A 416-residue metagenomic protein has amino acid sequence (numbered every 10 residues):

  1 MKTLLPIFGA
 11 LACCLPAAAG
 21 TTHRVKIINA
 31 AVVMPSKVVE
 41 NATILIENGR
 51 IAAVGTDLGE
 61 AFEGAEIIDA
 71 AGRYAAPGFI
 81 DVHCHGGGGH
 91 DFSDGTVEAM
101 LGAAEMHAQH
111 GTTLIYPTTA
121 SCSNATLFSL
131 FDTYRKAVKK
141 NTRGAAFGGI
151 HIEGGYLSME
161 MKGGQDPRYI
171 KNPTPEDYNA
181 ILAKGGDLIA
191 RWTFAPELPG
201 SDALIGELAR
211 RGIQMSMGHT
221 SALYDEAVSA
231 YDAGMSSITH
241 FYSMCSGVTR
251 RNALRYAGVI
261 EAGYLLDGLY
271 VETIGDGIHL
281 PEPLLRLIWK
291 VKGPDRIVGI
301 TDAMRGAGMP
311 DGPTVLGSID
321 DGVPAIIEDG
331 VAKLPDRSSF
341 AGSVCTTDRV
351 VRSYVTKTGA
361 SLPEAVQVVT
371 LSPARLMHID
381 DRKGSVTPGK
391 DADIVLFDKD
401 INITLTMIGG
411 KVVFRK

Functional and structural regions predicted by a protein language model:
G20-V25, V32-A76: Histidine-rich, glycine-flanked metal-binding segment
T22-I27, A61-L101, E105: Replace "His-x-His-based motif
A30, R375, S385-K416: C-terminal cap of metal-dependent C-N hydrolases
G72, I152, L208, I238 (+2 more regions): Conserved, mostly hydrophobic/aromatic
H85, L101-T133, A145-S158, G185-E197 (+3 more regions): Divalent metal-dependent hydrolysis catalytic cores, especially in the metallo-beta-lactamase
E105-Y116, M159-G186, V228-Y270, P310-A341: Active-site gating loops and adjacent loop-to-helix segments of metal-dependent hydrolytic enzymes
N179-D311: Active-site core of metal-dependent hydrolases
R255-T273, W289-T301, A307-L396: His/Asp/Glu-enriched, well-ordered alpha-helical/loop segment that forms or immediately abuts the divalent-metal
